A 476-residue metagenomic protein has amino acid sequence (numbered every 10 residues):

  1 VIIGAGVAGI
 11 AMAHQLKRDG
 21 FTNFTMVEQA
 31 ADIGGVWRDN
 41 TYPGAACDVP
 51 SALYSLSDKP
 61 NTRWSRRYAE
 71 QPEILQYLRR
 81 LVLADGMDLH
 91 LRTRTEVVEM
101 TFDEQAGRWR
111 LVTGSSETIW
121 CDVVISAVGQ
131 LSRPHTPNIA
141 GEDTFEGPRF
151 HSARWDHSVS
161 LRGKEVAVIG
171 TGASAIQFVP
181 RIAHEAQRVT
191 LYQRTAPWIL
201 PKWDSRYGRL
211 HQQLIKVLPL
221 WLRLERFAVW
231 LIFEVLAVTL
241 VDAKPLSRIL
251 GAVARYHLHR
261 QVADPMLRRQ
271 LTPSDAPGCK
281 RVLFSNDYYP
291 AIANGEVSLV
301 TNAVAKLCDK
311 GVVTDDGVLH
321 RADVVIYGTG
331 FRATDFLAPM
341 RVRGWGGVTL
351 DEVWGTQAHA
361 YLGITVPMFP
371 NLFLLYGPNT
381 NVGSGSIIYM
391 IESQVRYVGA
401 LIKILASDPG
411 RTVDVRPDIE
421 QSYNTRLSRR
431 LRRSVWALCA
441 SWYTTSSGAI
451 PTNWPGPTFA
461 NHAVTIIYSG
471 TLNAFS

Functional and structural regions predicted by a protein language model:
V1-V7, A11-D32, I119, S126-A263 (+3 more regions): Rossmann-like dinucleotide-binding core of oxidoreductases
I2-D88, Q193-A196, R260-M266: Beta1-alpha1 glycine-rich phosphate/pyrophosphate-binding loop at the start of Rossmann-like nucleotide-binding domains
R38-V49, I139-D143, F284-Y289, V342-F373 (+1 more regions): FAD-binding beta-loop-beta segment adjacent to the flavin cofactor pocket
N61-R80, R92, I169, V241-L250 (+1 more regions): Short beta-strand to alpha-helix junction loop
R66-S132, K306: Feature captures the FAD/FMN-dependent oxidoreductase FAD-binding
L91-T95, Q193, L299-N302, C308: Short loop/edge segments at beta-strand edges and connector loops that shape dinucleotide/nucleotide cofactor-binding
V238, D242, L246, L250-R341 (+1 more regions): C-terminal catalytic lobe of FAD-dependent flavoproteins
G328-I402: Glycine/threonine-rich phosphate-binding loop and adjacent beta-strand/alpha-helix elements that clamp
